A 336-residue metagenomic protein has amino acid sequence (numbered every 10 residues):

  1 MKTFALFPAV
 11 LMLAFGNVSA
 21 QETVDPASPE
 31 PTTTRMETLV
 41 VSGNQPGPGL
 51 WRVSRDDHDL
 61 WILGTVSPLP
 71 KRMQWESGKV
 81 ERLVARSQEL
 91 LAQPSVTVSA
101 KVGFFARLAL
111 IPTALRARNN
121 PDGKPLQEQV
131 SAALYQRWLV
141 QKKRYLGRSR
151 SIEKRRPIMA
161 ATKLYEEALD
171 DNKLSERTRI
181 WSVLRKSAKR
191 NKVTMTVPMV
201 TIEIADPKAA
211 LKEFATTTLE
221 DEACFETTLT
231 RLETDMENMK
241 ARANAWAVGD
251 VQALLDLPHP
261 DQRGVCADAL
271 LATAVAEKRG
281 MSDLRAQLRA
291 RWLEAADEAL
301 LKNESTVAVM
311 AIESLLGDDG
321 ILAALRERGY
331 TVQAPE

Functional and structural regions predicted by a protein language model:
F4, S77, R289-L293: Short, well-ordered alpha-helical scaffold segments within catalytic/effector domains
A5-A14: Bacterial N-terminal signal peptides
L6, S54-D56, L301-K302: Short hydrophobic "helix-edge" motifs at membrane interfaces and signal-peptide entry regions
V18-E22: Boundary at the C-terminal end of the N-terminal hydrophobic targeting segment
V24-V41, G47-G280: Structured, acidic catalytic/metal-binding patches in enzyme active sites
L270-E336: A cross-kingdom marker for long, charged
